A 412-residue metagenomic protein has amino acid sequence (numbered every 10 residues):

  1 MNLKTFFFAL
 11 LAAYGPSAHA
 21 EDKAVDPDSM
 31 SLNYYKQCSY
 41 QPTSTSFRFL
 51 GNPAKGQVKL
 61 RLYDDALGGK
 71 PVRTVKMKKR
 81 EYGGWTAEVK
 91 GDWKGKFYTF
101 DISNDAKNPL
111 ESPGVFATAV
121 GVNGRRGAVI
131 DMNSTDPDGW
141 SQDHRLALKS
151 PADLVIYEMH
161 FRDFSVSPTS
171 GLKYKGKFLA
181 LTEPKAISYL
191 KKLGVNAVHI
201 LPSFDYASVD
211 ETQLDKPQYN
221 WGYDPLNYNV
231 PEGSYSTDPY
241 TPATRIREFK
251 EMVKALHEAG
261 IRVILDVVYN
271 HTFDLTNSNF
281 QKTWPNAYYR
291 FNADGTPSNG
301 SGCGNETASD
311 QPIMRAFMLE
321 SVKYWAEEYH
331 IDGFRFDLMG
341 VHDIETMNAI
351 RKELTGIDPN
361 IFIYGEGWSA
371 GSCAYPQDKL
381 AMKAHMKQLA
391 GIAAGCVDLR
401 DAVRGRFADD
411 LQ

Functional and structural regions predicted by a protein language model:
T5-A13: Sec-dependent N-terminal signal peptides
G15-S17: N-terminal signal peptide c-region/cleavage motif recognized by signal peptidases
A20-S44, K79-E158, D163-G176: The feature marks proteins involved in alpha-glucan
G51-Q57, H160: Short proline/glycine-enriched turn/loop motifs at strand-loop junctions of beta-rich domains
R73-K79, K216, G222-Y223, N229 (+2 more regions): Active-site-proximal helices and loops of the catalytic beta/alpha 8
F100, M159, I200, Y228 (+5 more regions): Conserved, mostly hydrophobic/aromatic
S170-A180, D210-E258, F273-E328: Aromatic- and acidic-residue-enriched carbohydrate-binding clefts of CAZyme catalytic domains
K185-Y206: Catalytic domains of carbohydrate-active enzymes, especially glycoside hydrolases
